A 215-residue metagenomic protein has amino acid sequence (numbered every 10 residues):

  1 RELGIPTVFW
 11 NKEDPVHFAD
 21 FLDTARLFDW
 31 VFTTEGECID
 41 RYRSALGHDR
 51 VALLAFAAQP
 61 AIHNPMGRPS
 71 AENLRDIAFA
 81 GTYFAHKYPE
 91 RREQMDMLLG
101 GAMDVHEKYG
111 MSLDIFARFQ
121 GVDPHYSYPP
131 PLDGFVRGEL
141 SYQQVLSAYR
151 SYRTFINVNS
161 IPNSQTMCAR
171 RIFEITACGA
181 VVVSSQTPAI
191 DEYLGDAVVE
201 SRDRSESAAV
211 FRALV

Functional and structural regions predicted by a protein language model:
L3-M103: Catalytic core of nucleotide-activated saccharide and alditol-phosphate transferases
P6, S112, V181: Residue-level detector of anion-binding/catalytic polar loops
K12-D14, G36-E37, F56, R118 (+3 more regions): An acidic- and aromatic-residue-enriched active-site/binding cleft used to recognize and process polar
P15, Q59, G121, S164 (+1 more regions): Positions that flank functional sites
A25, D49, H125-V215: Catalytic binding pocket for nucleotide-activated donors in carbohydrate/polymer assembly enzymes
P60, G67-S151, S201: Conserved catalytic-core segment of nucleotide-activated headgroup transferases in glycan assembly
